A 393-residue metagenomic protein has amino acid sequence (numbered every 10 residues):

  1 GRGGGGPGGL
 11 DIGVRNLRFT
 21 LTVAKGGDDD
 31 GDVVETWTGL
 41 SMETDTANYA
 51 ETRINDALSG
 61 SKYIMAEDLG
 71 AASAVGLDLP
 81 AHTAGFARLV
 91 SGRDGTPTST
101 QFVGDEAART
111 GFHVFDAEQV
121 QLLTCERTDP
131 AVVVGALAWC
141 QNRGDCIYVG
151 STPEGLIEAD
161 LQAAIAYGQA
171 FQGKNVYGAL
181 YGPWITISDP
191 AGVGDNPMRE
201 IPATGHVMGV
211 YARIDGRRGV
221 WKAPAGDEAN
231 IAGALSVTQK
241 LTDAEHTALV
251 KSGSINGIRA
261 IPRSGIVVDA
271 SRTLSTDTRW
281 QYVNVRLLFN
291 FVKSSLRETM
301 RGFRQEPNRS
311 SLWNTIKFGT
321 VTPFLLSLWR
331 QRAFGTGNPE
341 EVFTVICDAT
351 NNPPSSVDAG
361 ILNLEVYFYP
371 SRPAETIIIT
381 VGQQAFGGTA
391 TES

Functional and structural regions predicted by a protein language model:
G1-A107, T186, G209, N363: Small/polar, repeat-rich beta-turn/loop motifs that tile beta-strand-dominated architectures
G6-P7, D11-N16, T20, A24-D30 (+1 more regions): Structured, hydrophobic secondary-structure cores that serve as assembly/anchoring elements
